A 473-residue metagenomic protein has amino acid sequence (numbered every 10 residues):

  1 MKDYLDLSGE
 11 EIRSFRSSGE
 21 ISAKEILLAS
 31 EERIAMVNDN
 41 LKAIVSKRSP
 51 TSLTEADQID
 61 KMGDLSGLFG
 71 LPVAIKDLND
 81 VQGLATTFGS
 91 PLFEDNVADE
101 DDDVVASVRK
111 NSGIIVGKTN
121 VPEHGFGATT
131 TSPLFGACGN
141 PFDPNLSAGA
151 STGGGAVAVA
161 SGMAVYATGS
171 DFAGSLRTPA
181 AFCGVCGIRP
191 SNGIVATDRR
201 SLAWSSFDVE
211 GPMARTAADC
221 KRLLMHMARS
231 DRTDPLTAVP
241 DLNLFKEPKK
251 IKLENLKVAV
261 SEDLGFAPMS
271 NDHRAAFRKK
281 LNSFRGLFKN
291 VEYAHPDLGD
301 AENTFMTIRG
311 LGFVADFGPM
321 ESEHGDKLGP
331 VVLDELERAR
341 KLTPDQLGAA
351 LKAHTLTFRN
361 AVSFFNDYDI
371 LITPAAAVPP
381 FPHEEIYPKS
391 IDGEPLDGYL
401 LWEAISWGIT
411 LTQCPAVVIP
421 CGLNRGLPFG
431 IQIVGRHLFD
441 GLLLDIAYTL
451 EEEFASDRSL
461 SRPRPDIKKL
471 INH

Functional and structural regions predicted by a protein language model:
M1-K47, T51, D57, G286 (+1 more regions): An N-terminal boundary/leader segment
I12-S18, L92-N96, D208-R215, E337-L342 (+1 more regions): Short, well-ordered beta-strand elements within core beta-sheets of diverse protein domains
A23-L27, D57, L244, P248 (+4 more regions): Acyltransferase
S30, S52, K76, V108 (+4 more regions): Conserved hydrophobic/aromatic pocket- or pore-lining residues that grip, position, or stack substrates in active sites
M36, S161-L264, R278, N282-S283 (+4 more regions): Structural helix-boundary/capping segments
L68-F88, K252-S261, I308-V362, P374 (+3 more regions): Short helix-loop capping/hinge segments that flank enzyme active sites or metal/cofactor-binding pockets
F69-E210, D263, A375-E394: Short glycine/serine-rich loop/turn segments
N360-S363, E394-I419: Small-aliphatic-rich amphipathic alpha-helix that forms the alpha element of a beta-alpha
